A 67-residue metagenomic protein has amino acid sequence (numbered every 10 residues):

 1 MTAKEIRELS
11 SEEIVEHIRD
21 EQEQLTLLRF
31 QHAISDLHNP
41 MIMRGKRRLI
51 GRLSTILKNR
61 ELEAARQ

Functional and structural regions predicted by a protein language model:
M1-Q67: Extended, charge-rich alpha-helical interface modules
